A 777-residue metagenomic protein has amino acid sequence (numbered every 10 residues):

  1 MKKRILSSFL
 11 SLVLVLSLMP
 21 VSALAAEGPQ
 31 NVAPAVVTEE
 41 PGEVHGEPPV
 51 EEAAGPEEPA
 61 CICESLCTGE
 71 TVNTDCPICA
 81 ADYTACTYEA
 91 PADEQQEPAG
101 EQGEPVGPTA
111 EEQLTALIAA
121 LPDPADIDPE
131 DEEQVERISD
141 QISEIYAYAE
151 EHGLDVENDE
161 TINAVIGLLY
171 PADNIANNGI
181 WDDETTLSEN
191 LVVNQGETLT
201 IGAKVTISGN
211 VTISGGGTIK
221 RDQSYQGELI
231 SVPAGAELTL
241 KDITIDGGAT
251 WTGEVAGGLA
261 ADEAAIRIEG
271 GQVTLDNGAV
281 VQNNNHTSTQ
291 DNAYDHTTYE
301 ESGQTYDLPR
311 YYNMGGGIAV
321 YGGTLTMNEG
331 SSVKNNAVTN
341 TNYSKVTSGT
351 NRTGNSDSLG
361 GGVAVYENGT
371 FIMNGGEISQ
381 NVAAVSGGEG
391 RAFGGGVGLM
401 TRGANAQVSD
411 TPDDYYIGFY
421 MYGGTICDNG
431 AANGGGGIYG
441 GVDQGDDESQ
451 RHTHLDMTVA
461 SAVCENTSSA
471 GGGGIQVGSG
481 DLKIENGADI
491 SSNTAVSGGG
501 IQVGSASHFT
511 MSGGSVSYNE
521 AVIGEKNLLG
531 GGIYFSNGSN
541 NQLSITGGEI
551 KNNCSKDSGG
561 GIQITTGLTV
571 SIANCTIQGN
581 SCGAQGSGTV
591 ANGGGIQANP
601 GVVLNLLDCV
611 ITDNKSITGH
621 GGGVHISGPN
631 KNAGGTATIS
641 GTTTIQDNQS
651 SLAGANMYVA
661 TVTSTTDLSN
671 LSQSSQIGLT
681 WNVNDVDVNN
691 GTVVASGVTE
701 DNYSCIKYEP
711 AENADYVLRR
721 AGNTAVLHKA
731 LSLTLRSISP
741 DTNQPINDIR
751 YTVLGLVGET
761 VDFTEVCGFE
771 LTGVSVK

Functional and structural regions predicted by a protein language model:
M1-I5: Positively charged n-region of N-terminal signal peptides that target proteins for export
L6-V13: Sec-dependent N-terminal signal peptides
L16-L24: C-terminal segment of classical bacterial N-terminal signal peptides
A23-A147, E151-G153, E160-A176: Low-complexity, acidic Ser/Thr/Pro-rich repeat tracts that form intrinsically disordered stalk/linker regions of very
C61-T74, I78-Y88, A730-K777: Solvent-exposed beta-strand/loop surfaces, strongest in extracytoplasmic domains of secreted and cell-surface proteins
E97-A120, P129, V135-D140, A147 (+4 more regions): Extracellular/surface-exposed low-complexity segments
Q113-A120, A125-D126, E130, Y170-G215 (+2 more regions): N-terminal segments that cap or nucleate solenoid repeat domains
I207-S214, L229-T252, A261-G434, I438-T467 (+10 more regions): Surface-exposed loop/turn motifs in large extracellular/passenger domains
